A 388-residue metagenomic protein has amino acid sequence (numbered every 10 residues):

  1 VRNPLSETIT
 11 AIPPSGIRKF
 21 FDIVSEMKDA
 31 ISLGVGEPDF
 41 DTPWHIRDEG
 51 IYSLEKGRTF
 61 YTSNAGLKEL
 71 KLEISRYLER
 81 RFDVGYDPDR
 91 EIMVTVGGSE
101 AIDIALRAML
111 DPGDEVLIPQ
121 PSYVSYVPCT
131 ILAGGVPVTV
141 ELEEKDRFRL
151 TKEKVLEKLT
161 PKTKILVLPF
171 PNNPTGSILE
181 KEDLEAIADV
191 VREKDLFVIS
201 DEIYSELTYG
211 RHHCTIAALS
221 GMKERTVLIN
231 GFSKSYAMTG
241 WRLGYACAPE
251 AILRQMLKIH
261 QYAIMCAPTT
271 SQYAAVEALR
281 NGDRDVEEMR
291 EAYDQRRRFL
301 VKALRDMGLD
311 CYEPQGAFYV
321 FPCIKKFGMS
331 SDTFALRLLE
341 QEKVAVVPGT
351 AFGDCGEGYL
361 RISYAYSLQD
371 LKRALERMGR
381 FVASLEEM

Functional and structural regions predicted by a protein language model:
R2-L5, T10-P13, I23-M27, I31 (+2 more regions): PLP-dependent class I/II
I51, E55, F60-N64: Phosphate/diphosphate ligand-binding glycine-rich loop within oxidoreductases
Y61-V96: Conserved N-terminal alpha-helix of the aminotransferase class I/II PLP-enzyme fold
